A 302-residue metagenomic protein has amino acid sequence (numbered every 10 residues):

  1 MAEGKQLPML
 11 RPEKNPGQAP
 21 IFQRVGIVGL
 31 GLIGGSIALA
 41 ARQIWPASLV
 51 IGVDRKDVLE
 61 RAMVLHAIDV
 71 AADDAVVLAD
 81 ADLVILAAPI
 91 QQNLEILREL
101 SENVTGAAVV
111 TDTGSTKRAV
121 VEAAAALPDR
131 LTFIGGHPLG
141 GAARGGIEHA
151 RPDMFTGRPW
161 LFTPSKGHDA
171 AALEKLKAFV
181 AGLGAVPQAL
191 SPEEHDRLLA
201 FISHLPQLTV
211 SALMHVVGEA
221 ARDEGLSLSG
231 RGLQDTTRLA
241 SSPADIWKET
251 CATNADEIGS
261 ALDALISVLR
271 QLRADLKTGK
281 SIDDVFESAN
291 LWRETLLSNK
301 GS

Functional and structural regions predicted by a protein language model:
A2-D74, A79: NAD(P)+-binding Rossmann beta1-loop-alpha1 motif at the extreme N-terminus of oxidoreductases
R24, L49, T132, P159 (+1 more regions): Residues at the starts of beta-strands that form the adenosine-phosphate
A75-V109: Rossmann-like NAD(P)-binding element
A87-P89, G114, P164: Glycine-rich, N-terminal phosphate-binding loop of Rossmann-like dinucleotide-binding domains
I96-A150: Rossmann-like NAD(P)(H) cofactor-binding subdomain of soluble oxidoreductases
P152-R238: Internal alpha-helical scaffold of NAD(P)-dependent oxidoreductase catalytic cores
R222-N290: Interdomain hinge/lid region at the active-site interface of Rossmann-like NAD(P)-dependent oxidoreductases
